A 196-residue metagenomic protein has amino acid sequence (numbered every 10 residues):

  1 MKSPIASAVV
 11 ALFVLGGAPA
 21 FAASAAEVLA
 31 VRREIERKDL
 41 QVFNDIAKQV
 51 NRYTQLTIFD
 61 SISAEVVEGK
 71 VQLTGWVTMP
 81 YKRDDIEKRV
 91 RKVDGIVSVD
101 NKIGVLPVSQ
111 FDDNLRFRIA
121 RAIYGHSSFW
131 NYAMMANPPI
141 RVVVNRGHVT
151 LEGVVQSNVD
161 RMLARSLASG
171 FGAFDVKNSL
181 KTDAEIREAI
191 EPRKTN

Functional and structural regions predicted by a protein language model:
K2-V9, L15-N196: N-terminal targeting leaders
